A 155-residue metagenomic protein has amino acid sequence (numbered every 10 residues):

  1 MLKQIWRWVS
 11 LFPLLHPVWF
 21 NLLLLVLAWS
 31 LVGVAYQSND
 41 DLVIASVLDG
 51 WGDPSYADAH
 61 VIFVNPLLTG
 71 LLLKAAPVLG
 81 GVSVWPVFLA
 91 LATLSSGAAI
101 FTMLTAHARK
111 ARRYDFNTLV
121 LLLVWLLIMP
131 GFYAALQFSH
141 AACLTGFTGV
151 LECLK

Functional and structural regions predicted by a protein language model:
M1-L27, Y114-D115: Start-transfer (signal-anchor) and selected internal transmembrane alpha helices of multi-pass inner/ER membrane
F12, H16, G80-F88, R113-N117: Membrane-interface starts of transmembrane alpha-helices
P17-I62, L73-P77: Extracytoplasmic loop-helix module adjacent to an early transmembrane segment
L27, A99-T105, V124-L127: Residue-level signal for alpha-helical transmembrane segments in multi-pass membrane proteins
V32, M103-K110, V150-L154: Structural signal for the C-terminal ends of transmembrane alpha-helices and the immediately following loop
A57-L91: Short hydrophobic/aromatic helix or loop-helix immediately within or flanking a transmembrane segment in polytopic
H60-N65, F88-S95, Y114-K155: Membrane-interface micro-motifs in multi-pass membrane enzymes
L91-R112: Transmembrane-helix motifs of polytopic, lipid-linked glycan transferases
